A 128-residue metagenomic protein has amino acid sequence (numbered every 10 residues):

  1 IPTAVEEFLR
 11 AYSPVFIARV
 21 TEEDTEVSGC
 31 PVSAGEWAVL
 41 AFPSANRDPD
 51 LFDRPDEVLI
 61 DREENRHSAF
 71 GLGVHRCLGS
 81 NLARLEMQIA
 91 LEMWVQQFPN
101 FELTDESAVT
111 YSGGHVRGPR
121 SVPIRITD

Functional and structural regions predicted by a protein language model:
I1-D128: Cytochrome P450
